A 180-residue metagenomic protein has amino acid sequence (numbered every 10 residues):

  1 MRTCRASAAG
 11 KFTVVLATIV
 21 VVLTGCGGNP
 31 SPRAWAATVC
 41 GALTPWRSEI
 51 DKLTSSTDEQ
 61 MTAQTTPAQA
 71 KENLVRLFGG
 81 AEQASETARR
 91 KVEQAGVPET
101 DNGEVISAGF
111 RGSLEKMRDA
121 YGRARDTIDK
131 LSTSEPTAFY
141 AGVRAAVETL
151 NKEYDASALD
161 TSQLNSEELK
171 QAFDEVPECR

Functional and structural regions predicted by a protein language model:
R2-L16: Bacterial N-terminal signal peptides that target proteins for export
V22-G25: C-terminal motif of bacterial Sec signal peptides marking the signal peptidase cleavage site
G28-G79, E175-C179: Immediate post-signal-peptide N-terminus of mature secreted/exported proteins
R33, A37-T38, A68-G79, E104-R111 (+2 more regions): Short, charged, amphipathic alpha-helical segments
R47-I50, T54, S85, R89-V92 (+5 more regions): A structural signal for well-ordered alpha-helices, especially hydrophobic packing surfaces of coiled-coils
E59-T62, T66, Q94, D101 (+4 more regions): Heptad-repeat coiled-coil alpha-helices
E86-R111, R123-E135: Short, solvent-exposed, charged loop/turn and helix-capping segments that join or cap alpha-helices on peripheral
R123-R180: A charged, solvent-exposed segment within the mature domains of Sec-exported extracytoplasmic proteins
